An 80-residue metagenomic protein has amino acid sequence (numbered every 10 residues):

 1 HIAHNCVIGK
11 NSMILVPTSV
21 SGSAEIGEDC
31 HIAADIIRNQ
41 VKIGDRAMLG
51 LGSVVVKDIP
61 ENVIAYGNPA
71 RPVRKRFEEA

Functional and structural regions predicted by a protein language model:
H1-Y66, A70-V73: Structural signal for interior beta-strand "rungs" in well-ordered beta-sheet cores of soluble enzyme domains
